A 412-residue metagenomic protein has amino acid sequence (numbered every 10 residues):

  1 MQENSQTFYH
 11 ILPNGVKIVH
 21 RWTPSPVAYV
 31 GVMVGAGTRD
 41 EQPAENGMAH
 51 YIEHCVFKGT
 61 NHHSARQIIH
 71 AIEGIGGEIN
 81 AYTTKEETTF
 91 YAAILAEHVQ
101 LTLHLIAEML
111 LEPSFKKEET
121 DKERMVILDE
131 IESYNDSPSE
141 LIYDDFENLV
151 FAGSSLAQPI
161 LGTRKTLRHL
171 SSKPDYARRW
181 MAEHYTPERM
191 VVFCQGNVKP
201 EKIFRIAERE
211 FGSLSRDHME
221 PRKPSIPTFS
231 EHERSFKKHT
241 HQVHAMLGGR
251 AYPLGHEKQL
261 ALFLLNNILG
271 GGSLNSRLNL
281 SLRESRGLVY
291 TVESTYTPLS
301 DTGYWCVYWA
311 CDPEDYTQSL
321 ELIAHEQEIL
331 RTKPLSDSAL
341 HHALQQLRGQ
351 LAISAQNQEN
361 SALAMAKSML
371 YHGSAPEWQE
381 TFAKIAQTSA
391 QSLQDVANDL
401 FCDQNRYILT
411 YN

Functional and structural regions predicted by a protein language model:
M1-V27: N- or domain-start disorder-to-order transition segments that initiate the globular core
N4, H20, M48, Y185 (+2 more regions): Hydrophobic alpha-helical segments and their boundary regions
T7, Y29, R39, Y51 (+8 more regions): A residue-level detector for conformationally permissive "hinge/kink" positions
I11, A65-I226, S235, A245 (+3 more regions): Charge-rich, well-structured scaffold segments of protease-associated domains
V16, G35, A49, S137-P138 (+6 more regions): Hydrophobic alpha-helical segments, principally membrane-spanning helices and signal/leader peptides
W22-I72, E257-L269, L278-L280: Active/ligand-binding-proximal structured segments within catalytic/core domains that scaffold catalytic residues
W22-P24, G31-M33, H218-N275: His/Glu-based metal-binding/catalytic segments typifying zinc-dependent metallopeptidases
